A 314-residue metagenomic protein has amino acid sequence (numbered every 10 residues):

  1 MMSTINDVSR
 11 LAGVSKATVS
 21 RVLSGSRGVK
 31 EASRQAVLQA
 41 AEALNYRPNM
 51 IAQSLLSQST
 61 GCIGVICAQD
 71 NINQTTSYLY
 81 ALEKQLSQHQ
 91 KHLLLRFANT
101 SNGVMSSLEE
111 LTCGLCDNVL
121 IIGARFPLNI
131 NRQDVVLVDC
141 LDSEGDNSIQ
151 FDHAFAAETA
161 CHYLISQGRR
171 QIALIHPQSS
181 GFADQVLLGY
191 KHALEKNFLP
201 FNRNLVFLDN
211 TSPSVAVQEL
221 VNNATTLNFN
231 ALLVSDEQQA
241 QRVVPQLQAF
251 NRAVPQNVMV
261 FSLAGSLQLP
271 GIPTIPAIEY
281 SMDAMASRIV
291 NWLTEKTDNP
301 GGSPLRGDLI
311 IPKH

Functional and structural regions predicted by a protein language model:
M1-S59: N-terminal helix-turn-helix DNA-binding module of bacterial transcription factors
A36, Q74-Q88, A156-T159, F182-P200 (+2 more regions): Short, solvent-exposed amphipathic alpha-helices that sit in or adjacent to ligand/effector-binding or catalytic
C62-H162, N223: Alpha-helical recognition/docking segments in bacterial nutrient-uptake and carbohydrate-utilization systems
G64, L115-G123, A173-P177, L227-Q239 (+1 more regions): Periplasmic-binding protein-like
L86-F97, K191-A216: Short beta-strand elements in bilobed, periplasmic/extracellular small-molecule ligand-binding domains
S148-L174, D184, S214-V221, E279-D298: Hydrophobic alpha-helical segments within soluble ligand-binding/sensing domains
A160-L199, N299-H314: An alpha-beta-alpha
N222-H314: Flexible loop/turn connectors
